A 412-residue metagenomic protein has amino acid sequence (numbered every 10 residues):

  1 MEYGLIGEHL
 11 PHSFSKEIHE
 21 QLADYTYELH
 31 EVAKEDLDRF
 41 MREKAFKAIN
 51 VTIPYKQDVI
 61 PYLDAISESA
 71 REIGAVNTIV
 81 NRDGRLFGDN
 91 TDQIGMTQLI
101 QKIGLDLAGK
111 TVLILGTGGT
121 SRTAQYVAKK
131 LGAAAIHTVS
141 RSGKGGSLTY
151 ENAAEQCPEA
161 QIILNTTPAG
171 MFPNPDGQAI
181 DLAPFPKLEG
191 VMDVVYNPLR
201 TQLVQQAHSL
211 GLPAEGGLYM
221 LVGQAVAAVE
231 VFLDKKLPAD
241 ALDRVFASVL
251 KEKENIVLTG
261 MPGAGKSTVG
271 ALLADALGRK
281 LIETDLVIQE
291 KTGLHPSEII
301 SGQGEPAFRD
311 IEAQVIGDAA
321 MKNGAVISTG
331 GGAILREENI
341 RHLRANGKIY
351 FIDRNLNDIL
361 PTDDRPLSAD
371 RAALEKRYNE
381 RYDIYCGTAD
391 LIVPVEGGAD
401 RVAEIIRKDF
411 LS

Functional and structural regions predicted by a protein language model:
E2-I103, P198-R200, Q206, L210 (+1 more regions): Phosphate/diphosphate ligand-binding glycine-rich loop within oxidoreductases
G7, N90-Q93, I100, G109-K129 (+2 more regions): Glycine-rich adenosine-cofactor-binding loop
L131-L148, D285-V287, K291: NAD(P)-binding Rossmann-fold cofactor-contacting core
G146-E215, A333-N339: Rossmann-like adenosine-cofactor binding region
V195-E254, V395: Adenosine-phosphate binding glycine-rich loop
D243-K251, L272, A276, D383-S412: NTP-dependent small-molecule kinase module
E283-R341: ATP-dependent small-molecule kinase phosphotransfer cores that center on conserved nucleotide phosphate-binding segments
A345-I384: A glycine- and Lys/Arg-enriched "phosphate-lid" helix/loop adjacent to the NTP-binding pocket of small-molecule kinases
